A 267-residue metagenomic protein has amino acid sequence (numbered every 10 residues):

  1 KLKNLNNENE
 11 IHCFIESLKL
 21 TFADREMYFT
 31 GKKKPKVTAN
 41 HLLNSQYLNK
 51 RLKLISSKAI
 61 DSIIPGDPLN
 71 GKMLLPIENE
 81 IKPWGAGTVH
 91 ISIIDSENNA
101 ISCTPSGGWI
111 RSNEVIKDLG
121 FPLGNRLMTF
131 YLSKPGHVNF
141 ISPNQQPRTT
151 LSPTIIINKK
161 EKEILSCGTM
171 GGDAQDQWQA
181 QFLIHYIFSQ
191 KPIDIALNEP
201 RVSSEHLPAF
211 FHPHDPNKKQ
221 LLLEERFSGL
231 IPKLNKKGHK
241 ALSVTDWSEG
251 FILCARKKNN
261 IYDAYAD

Functional and structural regions predicted by a protein language model:
K1, T169-D194: Alpha-helical support elements that line or immediately flank enzyme active sites and cofactor-binding pockets
L2-S106, I116-L119: Internal maturation/activation junctions in enzymes
L69-E78, L132-I141, N235-K240: Short Pro/Gly-enriched beta-strand edge/turn motifs at strand-loop
N79-W84, I141-R148, S243-W247: Short Gly/Pro-enriched turn/cap motifs at secondary-structure boundaries
A86, I116-D118, R148-S152, W178 (+2 more regions): Short, solvent-exposed loop/turn segments at the edges of secondary structure
I94, N99-L165, Q181, S189 (+1 more regions): Active-site rim segments in enzyme catalytic domains, especially the processed small/beta chain of N-terminal
Y186-N235: Compact, glycine/acidic-enriched structural inserts
A196, C254-A255: An aromatic-glycine-centered, glycine-rich loop/turn in mixed alpha/beta architecture
